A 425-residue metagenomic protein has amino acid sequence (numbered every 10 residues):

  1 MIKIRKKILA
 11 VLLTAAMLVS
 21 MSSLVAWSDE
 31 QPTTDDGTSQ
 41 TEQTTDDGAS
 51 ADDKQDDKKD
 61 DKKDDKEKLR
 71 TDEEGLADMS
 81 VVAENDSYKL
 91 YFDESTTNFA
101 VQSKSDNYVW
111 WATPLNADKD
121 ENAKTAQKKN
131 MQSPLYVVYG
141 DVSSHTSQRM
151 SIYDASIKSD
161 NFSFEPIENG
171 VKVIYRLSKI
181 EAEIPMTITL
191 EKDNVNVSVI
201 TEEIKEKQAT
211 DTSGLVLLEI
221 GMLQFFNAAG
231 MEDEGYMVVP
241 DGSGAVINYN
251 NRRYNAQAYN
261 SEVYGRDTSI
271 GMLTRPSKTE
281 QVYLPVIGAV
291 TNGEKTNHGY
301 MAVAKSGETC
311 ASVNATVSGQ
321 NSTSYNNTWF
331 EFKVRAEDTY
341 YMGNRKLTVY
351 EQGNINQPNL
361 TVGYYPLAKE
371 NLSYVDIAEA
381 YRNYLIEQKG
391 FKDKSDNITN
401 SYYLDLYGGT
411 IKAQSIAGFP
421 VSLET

Functional and structural regions predicted by a protein language model:
I2-L12: Bacterial N-terminal signal peptides that target proteins for export
L12-S20: Bacterial N-terminal signal peptides
V19-D36: Sec-dependent signal peptide cleavage junction
Q31, Q40-Q43, Q55: Low-complexity, intrinsically disordered or signal/transmembrane-proximal segments
T33-T34, T44-T45, A49: Threonine-centered tandem repeat motifs in low-complexity domains
Q40-T41, A51-D52, T410: N-terminal compositionally biased or targeting/leader segments
G48, D52-E84: N-terminal low-complexity, Pro/Thr/Ser-rich intrinsically disordered segments that act as propeptides or flexible
V82-T425: Carbohydrate-recognition beta-sandwich/jelly-roll modules in extracellular/periplasmic carbohydrate-active proteins
